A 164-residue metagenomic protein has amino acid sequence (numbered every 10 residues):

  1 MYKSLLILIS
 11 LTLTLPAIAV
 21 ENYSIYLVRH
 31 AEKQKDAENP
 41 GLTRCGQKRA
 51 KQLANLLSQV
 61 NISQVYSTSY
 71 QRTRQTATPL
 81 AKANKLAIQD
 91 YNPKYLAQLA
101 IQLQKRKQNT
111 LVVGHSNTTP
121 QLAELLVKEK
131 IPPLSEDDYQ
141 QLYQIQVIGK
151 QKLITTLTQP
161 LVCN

Functional and structural regions predicted by a protein language model:
M1-S4: Positively charged n-region of N-terminal signal peptides that target proteins for export
I7-L11: Hydrophobic helical h-region of N-terminal Sec-dependent signal peptides in bacterial secretory/periplasmic proteins
T14-P16: N-terminal signal peptide c-region/cleavage motif recognized by signal peptidases
V20-K107, T118-N164: Active-site-proximal alpha-helix that buttresses catalytic centers in soluble enzyme cores
L111-V113: Periplasmic-binding protein-like
